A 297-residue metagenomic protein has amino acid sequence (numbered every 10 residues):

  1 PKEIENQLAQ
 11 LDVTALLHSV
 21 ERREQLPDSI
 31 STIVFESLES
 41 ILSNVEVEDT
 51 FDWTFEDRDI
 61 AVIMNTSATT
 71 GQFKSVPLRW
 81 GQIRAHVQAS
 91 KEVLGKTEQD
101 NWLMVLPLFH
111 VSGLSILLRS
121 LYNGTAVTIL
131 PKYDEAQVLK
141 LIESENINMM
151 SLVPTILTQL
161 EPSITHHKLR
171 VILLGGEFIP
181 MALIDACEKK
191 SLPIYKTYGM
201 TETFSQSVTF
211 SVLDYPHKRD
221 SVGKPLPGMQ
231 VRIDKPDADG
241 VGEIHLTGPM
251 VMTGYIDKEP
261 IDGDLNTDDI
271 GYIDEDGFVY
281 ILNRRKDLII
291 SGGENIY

Functional and structural regions predicted by a protein language model:
P1-N44, F51: Structural core segment of the AMP-binding/adenylate-forming
P1-N6, V20-R22, V105, T125-E145 (+2 more regions): ATP-dependent adenylate-forming carboxylate-activation enzymes
V47-N65, Q72, G95-N101: Conserved pre-ATP/AMP-binding loop-to-beta segment of ANL
A61-Q88: Conserved AMP-binding A3 loop
W80, M200-R219, G248-M252, K258-P260: Active-site loops of AMP-binding adenylate-forming
R84-N101, F109-M149: Conserved AMP-binding/adenylation subdomain of ANL enzymes
N148-L152, T158-H217, Q230: Gly/Ser/Thr-rich phosphate-binding loop
D239-Y297: Conserved ATP-binding/catalytic segment of the ANL
